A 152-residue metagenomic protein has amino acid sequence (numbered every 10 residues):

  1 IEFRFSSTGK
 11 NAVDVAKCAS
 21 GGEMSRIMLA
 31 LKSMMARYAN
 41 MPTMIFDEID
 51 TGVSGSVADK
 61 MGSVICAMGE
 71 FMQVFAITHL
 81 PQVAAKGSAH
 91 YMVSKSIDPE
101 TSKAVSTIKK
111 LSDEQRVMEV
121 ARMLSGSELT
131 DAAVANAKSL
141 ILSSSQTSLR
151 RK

Functional and structural regions predicted by a protein language model:
I1, S56-K152: C-terminal lobe/lid and adjacent interdomain/linker elements of RecA-like ASCE P-loop ATPase modules
E2-G9, G22-M44: GG-anchored amphipathic helix commonly corresponding to the ABC/SMC/Rad50 NBD signature/C-loop
S6, G52-S54, I77: Generic beta-strand/beta-sheet core signal
G9-A12, E23, S102, E114: Short flexible coil/turn linkers enriched for glycine and charged/polar residues that connect secondary-structure
A12-C18: Short pre-catalytic strand/loop immediately N-terminal to key active-site residues, enriched for Gly-Thr
V13, Y38-A39, T51-D59: Conserved D-loop-proximal element of ABC-family nucleotide-binding domains
C18, E23-S25, M34, S143 (+1 more regions): Charged, polyampholytic interaction/assembly segments that form long, compositionally biased interfaces
D47-E48: Walker B catalytic acidic pair
